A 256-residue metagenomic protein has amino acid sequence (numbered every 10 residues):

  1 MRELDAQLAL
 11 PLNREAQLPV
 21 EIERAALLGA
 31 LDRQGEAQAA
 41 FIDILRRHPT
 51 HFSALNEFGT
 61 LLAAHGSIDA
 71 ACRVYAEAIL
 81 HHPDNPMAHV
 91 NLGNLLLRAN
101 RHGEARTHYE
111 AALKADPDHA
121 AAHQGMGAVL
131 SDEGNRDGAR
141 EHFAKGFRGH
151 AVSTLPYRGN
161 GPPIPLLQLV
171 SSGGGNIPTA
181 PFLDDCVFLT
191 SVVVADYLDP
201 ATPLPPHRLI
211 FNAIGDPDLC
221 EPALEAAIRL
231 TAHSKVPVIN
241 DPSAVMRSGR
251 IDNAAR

Functional and structural regions predicted by a protein language model:
A9-L12, I42-R46, A76-L80, A111-K114 (+1 more regions): Conserved structural position within tetratricopeptide repeats
L12-E15, P49, P83, P117 (+1 more regions): Short coil turns that delineate tetratricopeptide repeat
L18-P19, F52-S53, P86-M87, A120-A121: Helix-start (N-cap) detector for alpha-helical repeat units in TPR-like alpha-solenoids, especially tetratricopeptide
V152-P165, V170-R256: Conserved N-proximal alpha/beta basic substrate-recognition cap immediately N-terminal to, or forming the N-lobe
